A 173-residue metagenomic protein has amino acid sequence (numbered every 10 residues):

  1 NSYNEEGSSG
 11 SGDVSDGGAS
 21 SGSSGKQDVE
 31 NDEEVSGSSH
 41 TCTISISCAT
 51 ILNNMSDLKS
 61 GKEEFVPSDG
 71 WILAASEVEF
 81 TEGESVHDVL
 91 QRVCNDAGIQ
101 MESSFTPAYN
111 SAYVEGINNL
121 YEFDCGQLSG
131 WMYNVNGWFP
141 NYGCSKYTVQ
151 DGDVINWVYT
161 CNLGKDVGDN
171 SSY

Functional and structural regions predicted by a protein language model:
N1-Y173: Ubiquitin-like/PB1-type beta-grasp interaction modules and other compact soluble beta-rich domains
